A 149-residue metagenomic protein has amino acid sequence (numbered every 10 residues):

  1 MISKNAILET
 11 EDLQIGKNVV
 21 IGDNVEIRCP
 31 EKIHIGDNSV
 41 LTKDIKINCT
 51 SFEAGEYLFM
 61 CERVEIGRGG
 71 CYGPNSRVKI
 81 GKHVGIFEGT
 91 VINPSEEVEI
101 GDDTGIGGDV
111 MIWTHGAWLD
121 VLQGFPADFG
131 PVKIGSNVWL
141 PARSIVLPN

Functional and structural regions predicted by a protein language model:
M1-S3: Membrane-proximal basic amphipathic "stem/tether" segments
T10-Q14, V20-P148: Flexible, glycine/small-residue-enriched loop-and-beta-strand segment within the central core of proteins
